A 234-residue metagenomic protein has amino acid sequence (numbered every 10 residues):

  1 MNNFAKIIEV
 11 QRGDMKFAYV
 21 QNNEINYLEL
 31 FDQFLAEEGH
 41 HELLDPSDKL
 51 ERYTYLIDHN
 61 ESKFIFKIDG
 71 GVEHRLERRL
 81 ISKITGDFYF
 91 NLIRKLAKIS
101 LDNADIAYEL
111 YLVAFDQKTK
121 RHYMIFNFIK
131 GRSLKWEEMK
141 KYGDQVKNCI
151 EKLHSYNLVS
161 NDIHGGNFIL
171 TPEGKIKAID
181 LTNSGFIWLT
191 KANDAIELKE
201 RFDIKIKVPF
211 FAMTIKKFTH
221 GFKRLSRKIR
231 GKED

Functional and structural regions predicted by a protein language model:
M1-L43: Juxta-kinase regulatory segment immediately upstream of eukaryotic protein kinase catalytic domains
K16-Y19, H40-F90: ATP-binding glycine-rich loop module of kinase domains
S82-F90, A97-S100, D105-G143: Conserved structural core of kinase catalytic domains
I150-L158: Protein kinase catalytic-loop region centered on the HRD/HxD motif
N157, D162, D180: Conserved catalytic-loop position in the HRD/HxD motif
I163-L170: Hydrophobic residue at the +6 position relative to the catalytic HRD Asp in the kinase catalytic loop
T171-D234: C-lobe/activation-segment region of protein kinase-like
